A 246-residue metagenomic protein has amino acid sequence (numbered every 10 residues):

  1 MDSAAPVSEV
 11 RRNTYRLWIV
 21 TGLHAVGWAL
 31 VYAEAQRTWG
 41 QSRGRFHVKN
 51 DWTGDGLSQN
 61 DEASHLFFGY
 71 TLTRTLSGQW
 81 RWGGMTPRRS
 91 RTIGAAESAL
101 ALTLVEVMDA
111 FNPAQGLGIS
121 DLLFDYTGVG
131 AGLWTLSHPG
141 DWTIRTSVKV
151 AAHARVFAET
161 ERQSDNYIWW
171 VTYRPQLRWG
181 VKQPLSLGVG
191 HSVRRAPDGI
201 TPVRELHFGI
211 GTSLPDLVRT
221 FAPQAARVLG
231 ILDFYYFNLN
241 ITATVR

Functional and structural regions predicted by a protein language model:
M1-E62, L66-P87, K182, T201-H207 (+1 more regions): N-terminal targeting leaders of membrane proteins
T92, G140-I144, V181-L185, L206: Outer-envelope beta-barrel architecture signal
L104-Y126: Interfacial helix-loop-helix junctions of multi-pass membrane proteins
M108-P113, H153-R155, R194-D198: Sequence/structural signature of outer-membrane beta-barrel proteins
I119-N166: Glycine- and acidic-residue-rich phosphate-binding/metal-coordinating active-site segment common to enzymes that handle
G130-W134, W169-L177, F208-L214, F237-A243: Residues on the lipid-exposed face of transmembrane beta-strands in outer-membrane beta-barrel proteins
V148-V150, L187-V193: Transmembrane beta-barrel strands of outer-membrane/channel proteins
Q163-W169, P202-L206: Residues that define the transmembrane beta-barrel architecture of outer-membrane proteins
